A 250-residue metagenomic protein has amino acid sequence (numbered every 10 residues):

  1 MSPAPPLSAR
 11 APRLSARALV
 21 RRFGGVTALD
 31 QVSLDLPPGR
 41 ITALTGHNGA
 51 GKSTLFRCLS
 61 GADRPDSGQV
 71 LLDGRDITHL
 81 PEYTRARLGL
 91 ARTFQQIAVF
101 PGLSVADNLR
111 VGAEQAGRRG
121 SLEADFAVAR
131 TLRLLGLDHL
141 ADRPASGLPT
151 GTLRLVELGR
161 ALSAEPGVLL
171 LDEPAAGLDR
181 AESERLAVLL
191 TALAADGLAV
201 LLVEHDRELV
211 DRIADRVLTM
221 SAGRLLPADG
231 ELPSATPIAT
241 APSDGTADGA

Functional and structural regions predicted by a protein language model:
T45-H47: The feature captures the beta-strand-to-loop junction immediately N-terminal to the Walker
S60: Helix-to-loop junction immediately C-terminal to a conserved catalytic motif
D76-Q96, S121: ABC ATPase NBD coupling module
E123-L140, V188-T191: Conserved ABC ATPase "signature" region
L169-E173: Catalytic Walker B motif of ABC-type/P-loop ATPase nucleotide-binding domains
E204-H205: H-loop/switch region of ABC-family ATPase nucleotide-binding domains
